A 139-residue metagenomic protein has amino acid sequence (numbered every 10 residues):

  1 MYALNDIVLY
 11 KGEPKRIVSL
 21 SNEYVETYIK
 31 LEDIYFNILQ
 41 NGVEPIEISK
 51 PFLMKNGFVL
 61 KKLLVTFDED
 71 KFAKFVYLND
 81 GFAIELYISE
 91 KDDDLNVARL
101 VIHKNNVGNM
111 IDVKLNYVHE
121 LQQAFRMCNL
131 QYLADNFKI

Functional and structural regions predicted by a protein language model:
D6-I7, E13-E26: Short beta-strand-centered aromatic/proline hotspots
V25-D33: SH3/SH3-like beta-barrel fold
I34-K62, D112-C128: Intrinsically disordered, low-complexity, charged/polar segments
L60-D93: Amphipathic, interaction-prone secondary-structure segments
A83-N116: Intrinsically disordered, low-complexity regulatory segments enriched in Ser/Thr/Pro and charged residues
F125, N129-I139: Charged phosphate-binding loop/patch that engages nucleotide di/tri-phosphates or the phosphate backbone of nucleic
